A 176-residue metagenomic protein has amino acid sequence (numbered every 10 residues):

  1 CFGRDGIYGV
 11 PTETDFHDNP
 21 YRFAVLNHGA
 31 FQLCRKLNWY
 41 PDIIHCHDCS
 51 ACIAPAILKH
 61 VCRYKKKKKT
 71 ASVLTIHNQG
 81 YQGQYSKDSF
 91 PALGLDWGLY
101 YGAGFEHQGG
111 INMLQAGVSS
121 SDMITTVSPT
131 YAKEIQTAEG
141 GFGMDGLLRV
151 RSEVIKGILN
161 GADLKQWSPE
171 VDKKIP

Functional and structural regions predicted by a protein language model:
C1-P176: Catalytic cores of nucleotide-sugar-dependent glycosyltransferases that transfer UDP/GDP/TDP-activated
